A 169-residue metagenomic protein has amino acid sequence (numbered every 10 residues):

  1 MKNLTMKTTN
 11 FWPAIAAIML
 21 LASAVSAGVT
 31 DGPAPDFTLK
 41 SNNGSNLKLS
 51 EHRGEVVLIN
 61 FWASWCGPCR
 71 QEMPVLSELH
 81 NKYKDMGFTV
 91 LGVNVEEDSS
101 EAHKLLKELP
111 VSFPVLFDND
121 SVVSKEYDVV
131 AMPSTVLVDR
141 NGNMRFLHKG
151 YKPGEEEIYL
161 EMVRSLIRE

Functional and structural regions predicted by a protein language model:
N3-I15: Bacterial N-terminal signal peptides that target proteins for export
P13-S23: Bacterial N-terminal signal peptides
V25-L49: N-terminal "domain-start" segment that seeds a small globular fold
P33-P35, Q71, N81-D120, E126 (+1 more regions): Conserved segment of the thioredoxin-like fold in thiol-based oxidoreductases
E55-V57, F61-W65, A131: Short pre-active-site segment immediately N-terminal to redox-active cysteine/selenocysteine motifs in thiol-based
L58-N60, V90-G92, V136-L137: Hydrophobic beta-strand core positions in alpha/beta domains
F61-E78: Conserved redox-active cysteine motifs that mediate thiol-disulfide chemistry, especially di-cysteine Cys-X(1-2)-Cys
K104-S112, N119-R164: Thiol/disulfide oxidoreductase modules built on the thioredoxin-like
